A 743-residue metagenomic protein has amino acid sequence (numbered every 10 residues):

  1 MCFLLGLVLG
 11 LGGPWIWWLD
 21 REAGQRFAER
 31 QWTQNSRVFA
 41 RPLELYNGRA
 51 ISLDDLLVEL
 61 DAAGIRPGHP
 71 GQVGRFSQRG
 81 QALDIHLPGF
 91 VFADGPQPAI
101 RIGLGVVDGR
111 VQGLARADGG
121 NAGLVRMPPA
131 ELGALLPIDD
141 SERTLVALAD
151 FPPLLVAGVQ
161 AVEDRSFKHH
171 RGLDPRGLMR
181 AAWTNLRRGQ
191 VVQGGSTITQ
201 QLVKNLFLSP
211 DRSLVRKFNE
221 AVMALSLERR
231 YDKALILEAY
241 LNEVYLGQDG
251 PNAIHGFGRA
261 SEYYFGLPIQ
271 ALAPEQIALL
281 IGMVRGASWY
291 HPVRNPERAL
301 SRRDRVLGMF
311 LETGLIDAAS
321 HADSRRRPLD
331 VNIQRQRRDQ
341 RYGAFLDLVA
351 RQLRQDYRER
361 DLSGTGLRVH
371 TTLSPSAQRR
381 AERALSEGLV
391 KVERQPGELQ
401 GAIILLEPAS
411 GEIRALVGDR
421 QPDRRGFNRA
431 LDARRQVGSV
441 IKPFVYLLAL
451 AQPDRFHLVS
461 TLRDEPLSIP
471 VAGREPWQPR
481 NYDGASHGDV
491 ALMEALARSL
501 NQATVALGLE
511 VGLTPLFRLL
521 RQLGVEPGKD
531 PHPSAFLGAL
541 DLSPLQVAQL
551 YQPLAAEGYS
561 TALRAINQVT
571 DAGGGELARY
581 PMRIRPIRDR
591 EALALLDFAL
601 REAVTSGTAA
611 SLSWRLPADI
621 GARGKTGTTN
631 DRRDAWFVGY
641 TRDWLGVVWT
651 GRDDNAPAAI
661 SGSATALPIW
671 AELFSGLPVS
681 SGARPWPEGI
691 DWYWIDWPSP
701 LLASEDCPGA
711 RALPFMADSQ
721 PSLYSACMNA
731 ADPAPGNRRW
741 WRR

Functional and structural regions predicted by a protein language model:
M1-R394, E412-R414, E465, A506 (+2 more regions): Juxtamembrane regions of bacterial inner-membrane/periplasmic proteins, predominantly the peptidoglycan biogenesis
G95-P96, D150-L154, R230, L235 (+10 more regions): Extracellular/periplasmic catalytic domains that process cell-envelope and extracellular macromolecules
Q112-T144, H255, R259-A260, I281 (+14 more regions): Short pre-catalytic segments that frame enzyme active sites
A161, T197-Q201, E238, A271 (+12 more regions): Structural recognition of the beta-strand scaffold that forms the well-ordered cores of secreted hydrolase catalytic
E163, F167, L186, Q190 (+17 more regions): A generic secondary-structure signal for well-formed alpha-helical elements
R165-K168, P175, N185, L208-S209 (+16 more regions): Solvent-exposed loop/turn segments at secondary-structure junctions within structured extracellular/periplasmic domains
T184-R212, L267-Q270, R335-R341, R351 (+3 more regions): Conserved catalytic neighborhood of penicillin-recognizing serine enzymes
T371-R394, I403-E407, L416, P422-F427 (+5 more regions): A penicillin-recognizing enzyme superfamily signal
